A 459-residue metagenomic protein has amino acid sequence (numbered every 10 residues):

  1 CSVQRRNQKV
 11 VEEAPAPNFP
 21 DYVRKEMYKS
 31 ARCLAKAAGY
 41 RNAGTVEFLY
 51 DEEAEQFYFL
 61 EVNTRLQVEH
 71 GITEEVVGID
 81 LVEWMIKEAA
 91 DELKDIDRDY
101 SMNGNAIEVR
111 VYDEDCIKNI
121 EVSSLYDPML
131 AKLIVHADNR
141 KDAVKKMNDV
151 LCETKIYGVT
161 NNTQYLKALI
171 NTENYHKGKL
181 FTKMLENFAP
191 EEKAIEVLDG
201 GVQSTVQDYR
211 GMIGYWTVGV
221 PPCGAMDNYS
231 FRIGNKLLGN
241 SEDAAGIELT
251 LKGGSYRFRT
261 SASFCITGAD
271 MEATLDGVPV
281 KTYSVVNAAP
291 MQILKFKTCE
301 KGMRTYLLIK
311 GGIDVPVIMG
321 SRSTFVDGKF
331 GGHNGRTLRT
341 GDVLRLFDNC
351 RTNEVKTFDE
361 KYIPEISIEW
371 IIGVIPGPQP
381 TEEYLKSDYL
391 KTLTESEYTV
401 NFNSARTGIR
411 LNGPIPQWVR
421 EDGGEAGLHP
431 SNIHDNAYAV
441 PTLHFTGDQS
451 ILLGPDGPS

Functional and structural regions predicted by a protein language model:
C1, Y22, E26, L49-Y58 (+1 more regions): Phosphate-binding site of ATP-dependent enzymes
C1-K29, L66-L81: ATP-dependent carboxylate/phosphate-activation module, predominantly the ATP-grasp catalytic core and closely related
R24, Y28-K36, I86, A90: Short amphipathic alpha-helical segments
A31, E47-F48, V62, M85 (+4 more regions): Conserved structural-core and active-site-/substrate-pathway-adjacent residues in large, well-folded domains of enzymes
G39-V46, L93-S101, I156-L166, E242-E248 (+1 more regions): Flexible, glycine/charged-enriched surface loops at secondary-structure junctions
Y40-Q67: Conserved metal-phosphate-binding beta-hairpin within the catalytic cores of diverse ATP-dependent phosphoryl-transfer
G71-T73, V77-A194: Catalytic cores of soluble metabolic enzymes centered on carboxylation/carboxyl-transfer
E192-S459: Conserved "landmark" site that anchors the functional core of diverse proteins
